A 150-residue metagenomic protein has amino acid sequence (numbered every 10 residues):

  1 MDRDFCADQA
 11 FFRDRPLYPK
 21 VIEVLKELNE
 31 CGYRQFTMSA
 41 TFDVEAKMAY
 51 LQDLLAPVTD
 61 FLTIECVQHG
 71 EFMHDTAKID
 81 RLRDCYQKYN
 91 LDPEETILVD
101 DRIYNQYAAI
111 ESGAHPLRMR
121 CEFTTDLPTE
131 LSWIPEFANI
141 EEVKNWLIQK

Functional and structural regions predicted by a protein language model:
M1-F11: Conserved phosphoryl-transfer catalytic core
Q9-T37, A49, T76-I79: Short, acidic loop-to-helix structural element flanking the phosphoryl-transfer center in phosphate-processing enzymes
R13-Y18, R81-D84, R120-T124: A generic "structured core" feature
S39-T41: Conserved phosphate-coupling serine/threonine residues in phosphotransfer and NTP-handling enzymes
D43-T96: Substrate-recognition "cap/lid" segment bordering the active-site pocket of phosphatases
E65-V67, S132-E142: Short acidic-hydrophobic, aromatic-tinged amphipathic segments that line or gate anion-handling sites
R83, I140-K150: Short amphipathic alpha-helix with an adjacent loop that forms part of the alpha/beta core around
P93, I97-P135: Acidic, Mg2+-coordinating phosphoryl-transfer loop and its flanking beta/alpha structural elements, shared across
